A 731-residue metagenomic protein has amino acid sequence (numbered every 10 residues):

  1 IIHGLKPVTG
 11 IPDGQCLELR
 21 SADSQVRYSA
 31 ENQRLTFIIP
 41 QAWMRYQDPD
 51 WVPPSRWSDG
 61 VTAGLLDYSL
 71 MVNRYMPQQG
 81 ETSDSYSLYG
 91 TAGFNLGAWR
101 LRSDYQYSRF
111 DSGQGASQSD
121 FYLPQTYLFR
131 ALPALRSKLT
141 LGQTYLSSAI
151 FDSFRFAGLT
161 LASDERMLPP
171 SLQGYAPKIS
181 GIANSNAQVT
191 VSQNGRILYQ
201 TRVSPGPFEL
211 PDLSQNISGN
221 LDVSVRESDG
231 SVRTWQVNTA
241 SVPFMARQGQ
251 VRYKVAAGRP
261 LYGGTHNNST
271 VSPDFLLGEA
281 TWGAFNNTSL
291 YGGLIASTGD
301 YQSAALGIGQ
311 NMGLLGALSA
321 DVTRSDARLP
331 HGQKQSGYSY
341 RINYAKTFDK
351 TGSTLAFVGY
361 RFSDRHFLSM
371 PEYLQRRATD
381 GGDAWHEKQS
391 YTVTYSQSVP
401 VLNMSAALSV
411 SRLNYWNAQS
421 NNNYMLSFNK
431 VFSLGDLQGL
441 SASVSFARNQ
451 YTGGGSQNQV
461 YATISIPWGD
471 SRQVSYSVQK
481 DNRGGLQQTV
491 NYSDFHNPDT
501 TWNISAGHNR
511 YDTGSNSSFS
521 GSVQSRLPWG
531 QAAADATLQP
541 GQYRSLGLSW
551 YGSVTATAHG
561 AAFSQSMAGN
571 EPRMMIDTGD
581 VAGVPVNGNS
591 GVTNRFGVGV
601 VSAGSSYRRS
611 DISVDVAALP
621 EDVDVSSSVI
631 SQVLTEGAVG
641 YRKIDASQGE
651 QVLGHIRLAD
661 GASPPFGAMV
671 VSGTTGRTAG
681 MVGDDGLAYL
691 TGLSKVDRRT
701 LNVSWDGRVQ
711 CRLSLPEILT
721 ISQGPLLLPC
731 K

Functional and structural regions predicted by a protein language model:
K6, P12-V203, Q215-I217, R226 (+5 more regions): Flexible, glycine-rich linker and terminal segments associated with outer-membrane beta-barrel/transport systems
R74-S83, T265-L277: Surface-exposed strand-loop-strand hairpins of Gram-negative outer-membrane beta-barrel proteins
A92, V255-Y262, H266-N268, L276-A296 (+2 more regions): Core alpha-helical transmembrane segments of integral membrane proteins
Y199-E209, L294: Beta-propeller and closely related beta-pinwheel folds
G206-F208, T298-G299, P540: Short coil/turn segments at the loop-to-beta-strand junctions that recur within blades of beta-propeller repeat folds
L210-L213, N220: Extracytoplasmic assembly/pore-lining segments of large envelope/extracellular complexes
